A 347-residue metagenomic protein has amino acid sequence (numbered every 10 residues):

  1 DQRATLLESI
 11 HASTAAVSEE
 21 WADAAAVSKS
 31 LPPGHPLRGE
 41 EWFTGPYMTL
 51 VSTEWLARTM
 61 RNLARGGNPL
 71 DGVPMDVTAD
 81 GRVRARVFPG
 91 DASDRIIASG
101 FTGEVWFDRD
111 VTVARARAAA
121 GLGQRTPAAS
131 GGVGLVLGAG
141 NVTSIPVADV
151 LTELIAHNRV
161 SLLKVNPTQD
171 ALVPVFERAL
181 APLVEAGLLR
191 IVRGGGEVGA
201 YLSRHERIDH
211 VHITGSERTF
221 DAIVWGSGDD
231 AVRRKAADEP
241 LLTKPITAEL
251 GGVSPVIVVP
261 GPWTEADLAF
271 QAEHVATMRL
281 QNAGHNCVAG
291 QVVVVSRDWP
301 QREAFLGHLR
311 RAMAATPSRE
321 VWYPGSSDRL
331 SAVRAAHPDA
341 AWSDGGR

Functional and structural regions predicted by a protein language model:
D1-A119, N166-D170, A179-V184: N-terminal Rossmann-like NAD(P)+-binding subdomain of aldehyde/semialdehyde dehydrogenases
E8, N158, S343-G345: Amphipathic alpha-helical assembly segments that mediate oligomerization or membrane-associated assembly across
A12, A179-V184, L188, V198-A200 (+3 more regions): ALDH superfamily catalytic-core signature
S99-A148, H157: Active-site-adjacent "gating/activation" loops or surface patches in catalytic cores
V133, I145-E197, A236: PLP-dependent aminotransferase-like
L137, G195, T214, S296: Conserved residues at the C-terminal ends of beta-strands
A139, T143-E153, F176-E177, Q271-A283: Structured alpha-helical segments in the cores of large, soluble enzyme domains
